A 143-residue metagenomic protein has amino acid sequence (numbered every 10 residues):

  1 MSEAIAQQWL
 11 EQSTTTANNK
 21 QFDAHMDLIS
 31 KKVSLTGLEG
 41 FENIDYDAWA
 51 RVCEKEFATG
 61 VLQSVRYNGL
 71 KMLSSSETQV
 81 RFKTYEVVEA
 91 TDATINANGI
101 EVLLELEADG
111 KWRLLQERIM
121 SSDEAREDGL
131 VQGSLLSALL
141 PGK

Functional and structural regions predicted by a protein language model:
M1-K32, N43, D47, R126 (+2 more regions): Short, low-complexity N-terminal intrinsically disordered segments enriched in polar/charged residues
I5, A50-A97: Surface-exposed, charged secondary-structure patches
N18, E86-A90, L104-A108: Beta-strand elements of well-folded, non-transmembrane domains
D23-M26, K31-K71: A solvent-exposed, acidic/Ser-Thr-rich amphipathic alpha-helical stretch
I29, E86-V88, R118-S121: Short beta-strand segments enriched in hydrophobic/aromatic residues within well-folded beta-rich domains
N96, E107-A108, R113-K143: Low-complexity, intrinsically disordered terminal/linker segments enriched in charged and Gly/Pro repeats
I100-E101: Soluble ligand-binding/transfer domains with enclosed cavities or grooves
